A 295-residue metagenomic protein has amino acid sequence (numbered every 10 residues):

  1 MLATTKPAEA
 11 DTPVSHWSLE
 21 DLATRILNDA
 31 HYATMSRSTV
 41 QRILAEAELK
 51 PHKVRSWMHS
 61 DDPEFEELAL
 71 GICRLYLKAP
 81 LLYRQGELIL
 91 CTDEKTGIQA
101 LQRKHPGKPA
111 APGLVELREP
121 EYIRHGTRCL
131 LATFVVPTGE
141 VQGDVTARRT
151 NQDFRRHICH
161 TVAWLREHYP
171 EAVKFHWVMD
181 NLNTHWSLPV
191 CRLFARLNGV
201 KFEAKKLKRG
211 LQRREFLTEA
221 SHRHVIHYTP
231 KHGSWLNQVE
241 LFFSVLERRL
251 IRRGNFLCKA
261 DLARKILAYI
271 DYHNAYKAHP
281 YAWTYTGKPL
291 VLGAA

Functional and structural regions predicted by a protein language model:
M1, L22, V40, C91-D93 (+8 more regions): Mobile genetic element proteins and their domesticated derivatives, centered on retroelements and DNA transposons
M1-M35, Y83-R84: A short, amphipathic alpha-helix used for macromolecular contacts
R42-R55: Short, basic alpha-helical nucleic acid-contact segments in DNA-binding proteins and DNA transaction factors
I43, A172-W186: Acidic/histidine-rich, metal-coordinating catalytic segments
A69-H160, K288: Extended, low-complexity cationic-aromatic segments
R103, D261-A295: C-terminal domain-tail junction helix/linker
V141, R223-K231, V239-D261: Active-site proximal helix-loop segment of RNase H-like, two-metal nucleases, encompassing DDE(D)
F154-H176: Short, basic/hydrophobic alpha-helical segments
